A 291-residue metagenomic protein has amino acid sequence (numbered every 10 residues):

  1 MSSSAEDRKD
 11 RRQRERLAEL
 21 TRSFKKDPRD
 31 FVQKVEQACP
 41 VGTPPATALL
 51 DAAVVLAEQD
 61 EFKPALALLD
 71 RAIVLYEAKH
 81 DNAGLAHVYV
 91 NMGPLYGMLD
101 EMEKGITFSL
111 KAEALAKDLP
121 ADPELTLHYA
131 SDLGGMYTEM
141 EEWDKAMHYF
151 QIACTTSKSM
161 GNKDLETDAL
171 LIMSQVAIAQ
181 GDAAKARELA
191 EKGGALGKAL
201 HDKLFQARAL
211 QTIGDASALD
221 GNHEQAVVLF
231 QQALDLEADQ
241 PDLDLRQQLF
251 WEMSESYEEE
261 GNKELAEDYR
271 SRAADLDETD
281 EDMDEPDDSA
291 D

Functional and structural regions predicted by a protein language model:
M1-A83, D280-D291: Flexible inter-repeat linkers and adjacent short helices within tandem amphipathic alpha-helical repeat scaffolds
E36, I73-L75, H80, K111-D118 (+5 more regions): Amphipathic alpha-helical segments of tetratricopeptide repeats
G42, F62, N82, D122-P123 (+5 more regions): Inter-repeat boundary and helix-capping residues of tandem alpha-helical solenoids
T47-E58, G84-M98, E124-E139, D164-A179 (+2 more regions): Conserved alpha-helical positions within TPR/SEL1-like repeat arrays
V228-D235, Q247-E281: TPR/TPR-like (Sel1-like) alpha-helical repeat modules
